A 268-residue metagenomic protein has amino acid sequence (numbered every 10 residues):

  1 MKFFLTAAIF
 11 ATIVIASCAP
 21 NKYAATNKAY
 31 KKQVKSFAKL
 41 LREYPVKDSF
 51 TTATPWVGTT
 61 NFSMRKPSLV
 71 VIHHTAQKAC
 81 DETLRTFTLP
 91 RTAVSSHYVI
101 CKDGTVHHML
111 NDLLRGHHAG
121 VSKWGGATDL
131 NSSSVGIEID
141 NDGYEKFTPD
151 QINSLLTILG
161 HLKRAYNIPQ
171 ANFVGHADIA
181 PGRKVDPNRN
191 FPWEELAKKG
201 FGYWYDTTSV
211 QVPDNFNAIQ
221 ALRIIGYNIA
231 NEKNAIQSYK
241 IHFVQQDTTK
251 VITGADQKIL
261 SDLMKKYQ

Functional and structural regions predicted by a protein language model:
M1-A25: Bacterial Sec-dependent N-terminal signal peptides
M1-K2, A8, K35, D48 (+1 more regions): Short non-domain terminal segments
C18-A29, T148-Q268: Basic/polar, cationic surfaces and motifs that engage anionic cell-wall and phosphate/carboxylate ligands
A25-S63, S68-A171: Active-site-adjacent loop/helix surface patches within enzyme catalytic domains that shape the substrate-binding cleft
